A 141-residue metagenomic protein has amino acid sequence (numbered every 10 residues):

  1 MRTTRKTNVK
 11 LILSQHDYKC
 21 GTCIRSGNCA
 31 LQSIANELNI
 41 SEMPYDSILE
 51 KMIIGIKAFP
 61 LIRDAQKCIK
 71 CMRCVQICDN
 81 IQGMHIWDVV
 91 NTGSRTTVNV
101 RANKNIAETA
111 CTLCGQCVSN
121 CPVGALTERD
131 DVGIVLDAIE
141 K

Functional and structural regions predicted by a protein language model:
M1-L113, S119, L126-A138: Fe-S ferredoxin-like electron-transfer domains and their immediately adjacent linker/connector regions across
K141: Conserved AdoMet/S-adenosylmethionine-binding subsite of the radical SAM
